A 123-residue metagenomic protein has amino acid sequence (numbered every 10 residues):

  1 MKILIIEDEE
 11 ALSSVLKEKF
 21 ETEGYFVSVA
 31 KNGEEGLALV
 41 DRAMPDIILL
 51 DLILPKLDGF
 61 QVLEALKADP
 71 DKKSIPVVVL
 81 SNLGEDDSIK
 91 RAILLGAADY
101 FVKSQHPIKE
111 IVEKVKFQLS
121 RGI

Functional and structural regions predicted by a protein language model:
E7: Conserved acidic carboxylate
S14-T22: Charged docking surfaces used in two-component/phosphorelay signaling
G24-K31, L39: Short hydrophobic/Thr-rich beta-strand motif most characteristic of the beta2 strand and flanking loop of CheY-like
N32-E35, D58-Q61: Acidic catalytic/metal-coordinating carboxylates
D51, S81: Active-site residues of response regulator receiver
P55, E85: The feature encodes the CheY-like receiver
G59, A68, I93-D99: As written
